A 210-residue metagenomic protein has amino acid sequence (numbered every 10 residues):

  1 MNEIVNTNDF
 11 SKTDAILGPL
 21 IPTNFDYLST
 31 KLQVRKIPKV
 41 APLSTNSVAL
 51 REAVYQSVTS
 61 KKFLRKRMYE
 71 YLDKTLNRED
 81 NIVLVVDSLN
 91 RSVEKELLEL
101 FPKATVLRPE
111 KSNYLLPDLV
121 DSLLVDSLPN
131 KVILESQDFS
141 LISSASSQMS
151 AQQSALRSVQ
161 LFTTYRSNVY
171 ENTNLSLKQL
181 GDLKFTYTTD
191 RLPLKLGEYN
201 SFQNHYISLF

Functional and structural regions predicted by a protein language model:
M1-N2, R51-V54, V83-L84, F101-L116: Short beta-strand elements in bilobed, periplasmic/extracellular small-molecule ligand-binding domains
M1-T7, R65-M68, S112-L123: Structural motif
E3-I4, Y27-K31, Y71, K95-L100 (+3 more regions): A short acidic, amphipathic alpha-helical/loop segment
D9-I21, V40-P42, N81-D87, S127-A145 (+1 more regions): Periplasmic-binding protein-like
L17-V86, R91-V93, L97, E171: Extracytoplasmic ligand/sensor domains, especially the bilobed periplasmic-binding protein
P42-S44, D87, A104-L119, S136-Q137 (+2 more regions): A generic structural motif
L50-Y55, L116-V120, N168-G181: Glycine-rich, charge-decorated loop segments at or immediately adjacent to ligand/cofactor-binding or catalytic sites
S144-F210: Extracellular/periplasmic periplasmic-binding protein-like sensory domains
